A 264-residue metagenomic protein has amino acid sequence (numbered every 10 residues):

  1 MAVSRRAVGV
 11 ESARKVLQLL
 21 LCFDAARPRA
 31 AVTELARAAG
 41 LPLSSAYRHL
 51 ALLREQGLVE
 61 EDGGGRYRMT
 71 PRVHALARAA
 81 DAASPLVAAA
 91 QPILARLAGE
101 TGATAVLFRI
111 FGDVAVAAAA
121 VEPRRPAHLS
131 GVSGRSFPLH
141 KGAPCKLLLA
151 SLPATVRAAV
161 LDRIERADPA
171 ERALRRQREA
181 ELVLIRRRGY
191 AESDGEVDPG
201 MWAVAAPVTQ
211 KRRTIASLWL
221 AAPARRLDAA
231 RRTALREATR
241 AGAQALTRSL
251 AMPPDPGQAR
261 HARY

Functional and structural regions predicted by a protein language model:
M1-A83, V87, Q244-M252: N-terminal helix-turn-helix
G9-A13, T70, A83, V87 (+6 more regions): Short, structured helix-loop boundary elements
H49, A89-E100, L184, R188 (+2 more regions): Amphipathic alpha-helical regulatory segments at dimerization interfaces that relay allosteric signals between sensory
V59-E60, L107-F108, V208: A structural signal for short hydrophobic beta-strand segments in well-ordered beta-sheet cores
G65-R163: Amphipathic alpha-helical effector-binding/dimerization core of metabolite-sensing transcriptional regulators
A170-A245, Y264: Extended hydrophobic
D255-Y264: Signal-transducing coiled-coil/dimerization helices and immediately adjacent hinge/linker segments that couple sensory
